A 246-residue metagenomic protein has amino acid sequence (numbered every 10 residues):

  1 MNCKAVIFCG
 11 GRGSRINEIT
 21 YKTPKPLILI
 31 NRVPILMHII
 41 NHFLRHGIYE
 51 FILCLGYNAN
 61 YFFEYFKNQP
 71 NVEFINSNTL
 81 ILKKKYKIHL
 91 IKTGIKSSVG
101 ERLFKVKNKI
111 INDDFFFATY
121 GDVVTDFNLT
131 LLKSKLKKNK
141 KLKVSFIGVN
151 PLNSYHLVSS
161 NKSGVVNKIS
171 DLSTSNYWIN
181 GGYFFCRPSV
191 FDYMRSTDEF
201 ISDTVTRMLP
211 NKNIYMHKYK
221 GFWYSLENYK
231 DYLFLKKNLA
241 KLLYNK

Functional and structural regions predicted by a protein language model:
C3-I7, R15, L29, V33-A118 (+3 more regions): Conserved N-terminal catalytic core of the sugar/cofactor nucleotidyltransferase
R12, T23, N58, P151 (+1 more regions): A generic "binding-loop/recognition-motif" signal
E18-Y21: Conserved catalytic-core motifs of eukaryotic protein kinase domains, centered on the activation segment
I52-C54, A118-Y120, S145-G148, K218: Short beta-strand segments
K96, D122-T125: Acidic metal-phosphate-binding loop of nucleotide-sugar-dependent transferases
F116-F117, V124, T130-K137, N150-N153 (+1 more regions): Catalytic-core segments of class I nucleotidyltransferases/pyrophosphorylases that form NMP-activated intermediates
V144-S159: Short beta-strand-to-loop element that shapes/binds the nucleotide-sugar donor at the catalytic cleft/hinge
S159-V165: Short acidic-glycine loop/turn motifs at beta-strand connectors
